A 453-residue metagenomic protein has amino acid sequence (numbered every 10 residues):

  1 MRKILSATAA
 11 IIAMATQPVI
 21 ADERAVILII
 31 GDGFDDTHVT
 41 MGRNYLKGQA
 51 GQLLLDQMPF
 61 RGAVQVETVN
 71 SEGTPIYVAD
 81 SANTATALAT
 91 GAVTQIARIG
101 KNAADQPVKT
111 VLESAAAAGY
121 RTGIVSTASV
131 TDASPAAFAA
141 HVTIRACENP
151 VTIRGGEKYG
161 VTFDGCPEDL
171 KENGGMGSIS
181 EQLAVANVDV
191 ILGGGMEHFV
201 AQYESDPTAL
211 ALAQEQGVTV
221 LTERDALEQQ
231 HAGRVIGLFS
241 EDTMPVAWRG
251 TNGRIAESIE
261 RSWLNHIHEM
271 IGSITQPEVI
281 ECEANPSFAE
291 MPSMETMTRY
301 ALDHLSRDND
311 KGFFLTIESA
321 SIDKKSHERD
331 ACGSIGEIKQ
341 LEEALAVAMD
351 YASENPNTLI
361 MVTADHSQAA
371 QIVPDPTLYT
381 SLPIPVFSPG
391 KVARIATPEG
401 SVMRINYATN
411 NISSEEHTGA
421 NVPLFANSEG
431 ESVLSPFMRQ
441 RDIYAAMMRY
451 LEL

Functional and structural regions predicted by a protein language model:
M1-A21: Gram-negative bacterial Sec-dependent N-terminal signal peptides
M1-R2, F60, A97: Short, intrinsically disordered low-complexity segments
I11, T37, G91-Q95, Y450: Generic N-terminal helix/loop capping motif
A21, G119-R121, E354-P356: Secondary-structure transition into beta-strands, especially the periplasmic turns and strand N-termini that construct
R24-A25, G31-T86, T131-L453: A post-motif C-terminal structural segment
N70-A103, V108-K109, E113, A117 (+2 more regions): Noncatalytic scaffold domains of N-terminal-nucleophile
